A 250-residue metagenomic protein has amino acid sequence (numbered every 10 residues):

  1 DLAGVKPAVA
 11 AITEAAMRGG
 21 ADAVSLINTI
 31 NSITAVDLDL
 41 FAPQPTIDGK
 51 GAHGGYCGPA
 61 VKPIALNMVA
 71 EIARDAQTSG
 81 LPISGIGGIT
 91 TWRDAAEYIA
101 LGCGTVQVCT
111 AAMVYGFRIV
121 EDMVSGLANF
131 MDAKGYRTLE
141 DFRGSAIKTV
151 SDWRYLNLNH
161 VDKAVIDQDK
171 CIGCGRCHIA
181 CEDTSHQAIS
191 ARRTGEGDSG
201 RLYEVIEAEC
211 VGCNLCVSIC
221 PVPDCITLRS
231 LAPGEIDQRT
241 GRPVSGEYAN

Functional and structural regions predicted by a protein language model:
D1-L2, N28, T110, R193 (+1 more regions): A cross-domain feature marking catalytic cores of carbohydrate-active enzymes and several ubiquitous metabolic/repair
D1-S84, T90-T105, D152, N159-H160 (+2 more regions): Alpha/beta enzyme core
Y56-G80, W92-D169, H186, C225-T227 (+1 more regions): Alpha/beta catalytic cores of nucleotide-metabolism and tRNA/nucleoside-modifying enzymes
V161, Q168, C174-C177, C213-C216: Cysteine-cluster motifs in flexible loop/terminal segments that predominantly coordinate metals
Q168, D183, E207: Aromatic-flanked redox-active Cys/Sec active sites in thiol-based oxidoreductases, especially the WC-centered
R176-G197, L215-P233: Iron-sulfur cluster-binding cysteine motifs and their immediate structural context in ferredoxin-like electron-transfer
L202-P223, V244-N250: Short Fe-S-cluster ligation motifs
